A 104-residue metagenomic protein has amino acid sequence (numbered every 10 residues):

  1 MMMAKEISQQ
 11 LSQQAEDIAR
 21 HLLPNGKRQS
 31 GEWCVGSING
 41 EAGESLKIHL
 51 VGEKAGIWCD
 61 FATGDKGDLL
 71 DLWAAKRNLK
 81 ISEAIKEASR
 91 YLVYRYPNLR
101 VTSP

Functional and structural regions predicted by a protein language model:
M1-S103: N-terminal structured subdomain of primase-like DNA metabolism proteins
